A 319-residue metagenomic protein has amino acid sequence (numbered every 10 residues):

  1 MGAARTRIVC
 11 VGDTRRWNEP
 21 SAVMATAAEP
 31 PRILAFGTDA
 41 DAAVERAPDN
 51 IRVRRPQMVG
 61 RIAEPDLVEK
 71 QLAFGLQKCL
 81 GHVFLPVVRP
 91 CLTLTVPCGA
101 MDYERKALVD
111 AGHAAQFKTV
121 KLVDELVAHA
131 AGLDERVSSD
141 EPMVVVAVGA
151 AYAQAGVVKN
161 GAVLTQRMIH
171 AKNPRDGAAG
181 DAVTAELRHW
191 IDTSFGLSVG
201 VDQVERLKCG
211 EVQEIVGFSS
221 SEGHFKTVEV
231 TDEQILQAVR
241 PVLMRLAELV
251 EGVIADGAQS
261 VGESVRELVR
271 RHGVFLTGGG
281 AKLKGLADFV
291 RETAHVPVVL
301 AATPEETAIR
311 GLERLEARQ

Functional and structural regions predicted by a protein language model:
M1-P20, A25-R32, D39-V146, V158-V274 (+3 more regions): Nucleotide/phosphate-binding catalytic cleft detector across ATP-hydrolyzing and phosphate-transferring enzymes
G149-A153: Gly/Ser-rich catalytic serine loop of serine hydrolases
